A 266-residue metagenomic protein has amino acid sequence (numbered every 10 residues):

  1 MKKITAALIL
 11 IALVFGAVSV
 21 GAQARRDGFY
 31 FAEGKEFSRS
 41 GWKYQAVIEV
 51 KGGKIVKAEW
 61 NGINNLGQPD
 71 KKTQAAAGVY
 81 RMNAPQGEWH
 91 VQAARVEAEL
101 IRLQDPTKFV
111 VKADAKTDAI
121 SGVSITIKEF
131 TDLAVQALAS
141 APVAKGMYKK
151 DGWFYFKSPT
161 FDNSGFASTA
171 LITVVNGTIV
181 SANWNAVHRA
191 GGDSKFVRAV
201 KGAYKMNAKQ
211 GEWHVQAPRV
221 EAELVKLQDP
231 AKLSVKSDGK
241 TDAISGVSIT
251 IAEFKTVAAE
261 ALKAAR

Functional and structural regions predicted by a protein language model:
M1-L8: Positively charged n-region of N-terminal signal peptides that target proteins for export
L8-G16: Bacterial N-terminal signal peptides
V18-Q23: Sec/Tat signal peptide C-region and signal peptidase I cleavage site
A24-K150, K157-R266: Active-site- and interface-proximal helix/loop "cap" or "latch" segments in soluble metabolic and energy-transducing
